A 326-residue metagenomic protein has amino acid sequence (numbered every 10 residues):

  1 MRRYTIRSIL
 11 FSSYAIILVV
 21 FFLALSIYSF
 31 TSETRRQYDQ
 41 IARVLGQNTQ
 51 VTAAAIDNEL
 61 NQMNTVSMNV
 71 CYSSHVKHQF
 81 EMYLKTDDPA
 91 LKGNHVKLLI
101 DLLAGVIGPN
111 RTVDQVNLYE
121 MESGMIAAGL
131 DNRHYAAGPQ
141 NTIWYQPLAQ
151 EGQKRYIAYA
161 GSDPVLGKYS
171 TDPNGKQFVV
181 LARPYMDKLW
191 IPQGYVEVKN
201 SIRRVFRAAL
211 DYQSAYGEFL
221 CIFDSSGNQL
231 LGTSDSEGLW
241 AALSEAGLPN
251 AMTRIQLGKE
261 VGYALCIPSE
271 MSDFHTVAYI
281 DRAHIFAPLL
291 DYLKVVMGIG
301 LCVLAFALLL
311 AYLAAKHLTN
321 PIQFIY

Functional and structural regions predicted by a protein language model:
M1-D39, R43: Extreme N-terminal signal-anchor transmembrane helix of membrane signaling/transducer proteins, especially in bacteria
G46, N61-L98, Y119-D131: Extracellular/periplasmic ligand-binding regions of membrane signal-transduction receptors
Y72, V116-S123, F219-N228: Short hydrophobic alpha-helical segments used for membrane anchoring or interfacial signaling
P89-V96, D131-Y169, F219, L231-Q256: Extracytoplasmic/periplasmic sensor domains and loops in membrane signaling proteins
L98-I107, L189, Q193-L231, E237: Solvent-exposed, extracytoplasmic
G108-L118, E122-K199: Extracytoplasmic/periplasmic ligand-binding sensor regions of membrane-associated signaling proteins
S214, S225-S226, S234-V296: Extracellular/periplasmic juxtamembrane segments that couple receptor/chemosensory ectodomains to their
H275-Y326: Cytoplasm-proximal transmembrane signaling helix
